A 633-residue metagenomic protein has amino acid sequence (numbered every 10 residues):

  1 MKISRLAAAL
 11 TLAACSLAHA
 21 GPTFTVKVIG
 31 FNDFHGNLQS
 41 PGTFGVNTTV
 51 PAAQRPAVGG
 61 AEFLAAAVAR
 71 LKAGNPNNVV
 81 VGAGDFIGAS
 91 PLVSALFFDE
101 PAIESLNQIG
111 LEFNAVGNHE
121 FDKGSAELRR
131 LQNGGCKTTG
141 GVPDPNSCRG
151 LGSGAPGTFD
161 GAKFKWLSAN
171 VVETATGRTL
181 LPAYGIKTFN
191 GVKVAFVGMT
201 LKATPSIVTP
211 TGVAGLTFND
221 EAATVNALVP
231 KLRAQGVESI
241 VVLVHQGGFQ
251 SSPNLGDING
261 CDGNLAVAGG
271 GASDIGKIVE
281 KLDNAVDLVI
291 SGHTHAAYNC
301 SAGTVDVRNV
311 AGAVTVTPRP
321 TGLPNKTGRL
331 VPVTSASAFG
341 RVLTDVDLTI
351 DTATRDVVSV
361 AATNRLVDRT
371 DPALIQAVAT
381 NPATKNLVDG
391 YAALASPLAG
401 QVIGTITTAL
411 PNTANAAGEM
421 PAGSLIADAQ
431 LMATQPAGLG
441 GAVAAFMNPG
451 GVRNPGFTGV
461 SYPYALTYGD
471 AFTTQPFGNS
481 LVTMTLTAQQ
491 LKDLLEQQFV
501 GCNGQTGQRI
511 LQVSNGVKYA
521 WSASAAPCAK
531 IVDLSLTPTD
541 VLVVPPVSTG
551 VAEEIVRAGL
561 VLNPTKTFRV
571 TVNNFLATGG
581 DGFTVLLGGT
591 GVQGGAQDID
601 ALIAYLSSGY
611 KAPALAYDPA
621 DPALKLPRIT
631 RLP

Functional and structural regions predicted by a protein language model:
M1-A20: Gram-negative bacterial Sec-dependent N-terminal signal peptides
S4, P318, P627-T630: Short, intrinsically disordered low-complexity segments
A20-L366, L425, A429-M432, A445 (+3 more regions): Acidic, metal/ion-coordinating pockets
G21-F31, G36-S40, F44-A73, I103 (+6 more regions): Catalytic centers of hydrolytic enzymes
